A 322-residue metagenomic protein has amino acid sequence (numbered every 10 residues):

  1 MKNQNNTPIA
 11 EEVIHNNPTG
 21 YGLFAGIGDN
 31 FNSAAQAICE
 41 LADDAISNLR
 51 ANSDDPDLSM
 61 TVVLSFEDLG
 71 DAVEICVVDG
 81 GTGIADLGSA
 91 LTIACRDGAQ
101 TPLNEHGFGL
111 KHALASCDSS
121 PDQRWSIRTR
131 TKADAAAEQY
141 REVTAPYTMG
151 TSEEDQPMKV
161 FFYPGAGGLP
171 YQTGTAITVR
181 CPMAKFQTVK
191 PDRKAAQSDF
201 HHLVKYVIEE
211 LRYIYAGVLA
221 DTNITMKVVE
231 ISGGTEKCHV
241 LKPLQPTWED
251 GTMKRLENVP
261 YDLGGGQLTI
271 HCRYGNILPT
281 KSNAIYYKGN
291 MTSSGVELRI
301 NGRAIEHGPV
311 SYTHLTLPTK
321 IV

Functional and structural regions predicted by a protein language model:
M1-T61, F66, D86-L91: Bergerat-fold GHKL ATPase/HATPase_c domain
L41, D79, R128-T131: Glycine-rich, histidine-containing beta strand-loop boundary motifs that form or position
R50, A85-L87, C181, F186-V189 (+1 more regions): Short helix/loop capping segments that flank catalytic or ligand/cofactor-binding pockets
D71-C76: Short, highly conserved beta-strand within the GHKL-type HATPase_c fold
V78-Q100: Glycine-rich/acidic phosphate-handling loop/turn and adjacent ATP-lid/helix of nucleotide-binding kinase/ATPase domains
Q100-S232: GHKL-type ATPase core
N223-L315: GHKL/Bergerat-fold ATPase module in large chromosome/replication-associated machines
H314, T319-V322: Single conserved hydrophobic/aromatic residue that forms the stacking wall/gate of nucleotide- or nucleobase-binding
